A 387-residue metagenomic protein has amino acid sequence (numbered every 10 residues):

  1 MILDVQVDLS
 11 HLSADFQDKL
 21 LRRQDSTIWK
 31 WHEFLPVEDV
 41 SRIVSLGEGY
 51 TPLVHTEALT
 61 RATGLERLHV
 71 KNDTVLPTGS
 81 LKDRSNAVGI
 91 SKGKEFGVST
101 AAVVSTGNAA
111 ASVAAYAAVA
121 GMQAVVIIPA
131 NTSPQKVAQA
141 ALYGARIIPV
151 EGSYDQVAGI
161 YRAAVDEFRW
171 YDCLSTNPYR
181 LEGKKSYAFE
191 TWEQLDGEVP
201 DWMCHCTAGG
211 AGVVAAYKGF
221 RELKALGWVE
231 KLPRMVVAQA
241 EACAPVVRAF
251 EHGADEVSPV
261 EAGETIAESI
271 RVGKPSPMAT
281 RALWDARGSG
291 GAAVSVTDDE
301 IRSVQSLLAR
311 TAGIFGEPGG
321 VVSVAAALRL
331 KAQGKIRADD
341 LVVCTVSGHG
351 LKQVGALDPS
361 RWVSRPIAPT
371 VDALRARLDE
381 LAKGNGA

Functional and structural regions predicted by a protein language model:
M1-A387: PLP-dependent amino-acid enzyme catalytic core
